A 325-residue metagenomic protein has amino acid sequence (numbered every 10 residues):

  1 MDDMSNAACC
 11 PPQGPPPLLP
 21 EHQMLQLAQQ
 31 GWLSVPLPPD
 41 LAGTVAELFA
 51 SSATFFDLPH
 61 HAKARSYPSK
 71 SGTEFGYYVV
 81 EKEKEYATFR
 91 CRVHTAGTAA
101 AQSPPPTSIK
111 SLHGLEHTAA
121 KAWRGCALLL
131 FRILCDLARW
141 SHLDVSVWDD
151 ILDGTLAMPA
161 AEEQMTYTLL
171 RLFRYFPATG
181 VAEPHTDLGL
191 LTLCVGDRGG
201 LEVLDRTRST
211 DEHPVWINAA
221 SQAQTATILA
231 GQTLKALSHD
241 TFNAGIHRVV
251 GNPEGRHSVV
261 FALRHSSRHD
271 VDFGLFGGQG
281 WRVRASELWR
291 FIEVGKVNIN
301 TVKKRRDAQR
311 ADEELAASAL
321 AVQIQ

Functional and structural regions predicted by a protein language model:
M1-V79, A127, F131, C135 (+1 more regions): C-terminal flanking tails of non-heme Fe-dependent oxygenases
E81-L128, I133-A138: Non-heme Fe(II)/2-oxoglutarate
